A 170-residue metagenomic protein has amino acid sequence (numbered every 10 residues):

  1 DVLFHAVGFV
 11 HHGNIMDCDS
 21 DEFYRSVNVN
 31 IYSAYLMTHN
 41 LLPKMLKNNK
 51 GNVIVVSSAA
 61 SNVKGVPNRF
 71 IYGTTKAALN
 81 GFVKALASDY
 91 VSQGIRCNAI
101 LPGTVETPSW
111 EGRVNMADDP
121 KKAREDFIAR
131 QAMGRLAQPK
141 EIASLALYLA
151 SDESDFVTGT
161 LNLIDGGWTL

Functional and structural regions predicted by a protein language model:
N14-I15, E22-V27, F127: Substrate-binding pocket helix/loop in short-chain dehydrogenase/reductase
T38, T75, V83: Active-site helix of classical SDR
P43, S88-D89, D155: Alpha-helical segment proximal to the catalytic Tyr-Lys
S58: Residue(s) in the substrate-gating loop at a strand-loop-helix junction that position the organic substrate next
V91, R96, V157-G159: Short, small/polar-rich loop/turn modules that mediate ligand/substrate recognition or access, typified
P102-G112: Short, flexible catalytic-loop segment of classical short-chain dehydrogenase/reductase
R135-I164, T169: C-terminal substrate-recognition "lid" of short-chain dehydrogenase/reductases
